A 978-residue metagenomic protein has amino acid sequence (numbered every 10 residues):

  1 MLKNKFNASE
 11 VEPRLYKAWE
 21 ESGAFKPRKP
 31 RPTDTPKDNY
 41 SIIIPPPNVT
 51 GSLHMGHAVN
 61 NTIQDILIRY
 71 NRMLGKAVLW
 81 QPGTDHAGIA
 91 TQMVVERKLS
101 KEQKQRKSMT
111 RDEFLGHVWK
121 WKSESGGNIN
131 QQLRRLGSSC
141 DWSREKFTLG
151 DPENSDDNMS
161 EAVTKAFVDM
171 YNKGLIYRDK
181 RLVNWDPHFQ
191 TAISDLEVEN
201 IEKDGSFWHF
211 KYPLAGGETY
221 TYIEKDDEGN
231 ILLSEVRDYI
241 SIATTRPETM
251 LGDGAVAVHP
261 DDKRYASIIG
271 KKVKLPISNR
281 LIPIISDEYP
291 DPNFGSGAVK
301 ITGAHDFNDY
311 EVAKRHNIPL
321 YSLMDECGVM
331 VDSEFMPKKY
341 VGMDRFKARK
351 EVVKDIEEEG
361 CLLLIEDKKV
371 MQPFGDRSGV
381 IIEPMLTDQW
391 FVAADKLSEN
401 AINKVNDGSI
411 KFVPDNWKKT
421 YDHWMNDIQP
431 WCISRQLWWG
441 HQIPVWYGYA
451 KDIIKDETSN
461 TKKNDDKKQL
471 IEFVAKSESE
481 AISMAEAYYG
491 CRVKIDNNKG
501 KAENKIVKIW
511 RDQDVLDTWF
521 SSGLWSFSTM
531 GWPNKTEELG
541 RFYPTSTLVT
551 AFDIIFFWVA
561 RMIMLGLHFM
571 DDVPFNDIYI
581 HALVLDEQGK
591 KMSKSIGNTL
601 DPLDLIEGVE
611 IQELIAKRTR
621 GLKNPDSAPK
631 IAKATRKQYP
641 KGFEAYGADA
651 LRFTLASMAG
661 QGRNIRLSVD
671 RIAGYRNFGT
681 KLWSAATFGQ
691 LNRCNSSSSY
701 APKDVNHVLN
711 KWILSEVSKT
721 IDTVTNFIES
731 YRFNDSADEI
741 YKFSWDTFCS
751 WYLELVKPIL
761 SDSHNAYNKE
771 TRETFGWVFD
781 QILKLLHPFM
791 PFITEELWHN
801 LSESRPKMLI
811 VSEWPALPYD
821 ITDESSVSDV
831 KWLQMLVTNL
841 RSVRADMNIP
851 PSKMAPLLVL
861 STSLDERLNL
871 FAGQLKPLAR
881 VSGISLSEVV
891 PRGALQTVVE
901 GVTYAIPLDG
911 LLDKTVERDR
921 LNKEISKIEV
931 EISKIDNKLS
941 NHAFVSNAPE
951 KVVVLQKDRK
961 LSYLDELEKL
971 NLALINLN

Functional and structural regions predicted by a protein language model:
M1-D261, T302-R315, P319-E334, R345 (+12 more regions): N-terminal, positively charged nucleic-acid-binding surface of large information/translation enzymes
M1-L2, P45-L53, R111-L115, C140-P152 (+13 more regions): Glycine- and acidic
K3-N4, G83-T84, F114-W119, S143-S160 (+12 more regions): Conserved short loop/turn motifs at secondary-structure junctions
P36-I44, I66, K101-Q105, N130-S138 (+11 more regions): Active-site-adjacent bridging/hinge elements
G56-I68, G75-K76, T84-D85, A162 (+7 more regions): Structured ligand/cofactor/substrate-binding pocket environments in proteins
F189, S278, S378, Y449-K451 (+1 more regions): Short Cys/His-rich metal-coordination motifs, predominantly Zn2+-binding knuckles/fingers
H209, D427-F520, L524, H568-A648 (+1 more regions): Feature 926 captures the class I aminoacyl-tRNA synthetase adenylation module centered on the KMSKS loop
Y212-Y222, I231-E235, P260, K274-N279 (+3 more regions): Short acidic, glycine-rich loop/turn motifs
